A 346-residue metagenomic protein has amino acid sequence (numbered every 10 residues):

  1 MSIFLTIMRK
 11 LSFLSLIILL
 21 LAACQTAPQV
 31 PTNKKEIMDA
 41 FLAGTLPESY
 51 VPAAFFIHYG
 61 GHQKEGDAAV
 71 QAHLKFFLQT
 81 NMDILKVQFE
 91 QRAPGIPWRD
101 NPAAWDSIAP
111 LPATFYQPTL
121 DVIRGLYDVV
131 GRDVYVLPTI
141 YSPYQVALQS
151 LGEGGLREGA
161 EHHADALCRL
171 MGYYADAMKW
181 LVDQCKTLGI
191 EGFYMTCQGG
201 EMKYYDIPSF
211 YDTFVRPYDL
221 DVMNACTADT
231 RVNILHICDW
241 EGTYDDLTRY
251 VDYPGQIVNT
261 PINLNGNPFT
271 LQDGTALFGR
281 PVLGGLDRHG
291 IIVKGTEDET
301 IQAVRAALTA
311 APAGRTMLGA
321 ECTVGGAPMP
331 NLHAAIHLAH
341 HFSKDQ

Functional and structural regions predicted by a protein language model:
S2-L11: Positively charged n-region of N-terminal signal peptides that target proteins for export
S12-I18: Sec-dependent signal peptide hydrophobic core
A22-A23: C-terminal motif of bacterial Sec signal peptides marking the signal peptidase cleavage site
A27-Y59, A72, D83, V87 (+1 more regions): Active-site loop segments of alpha/beta catalytic cores
L46-D106: N-terminal capping/small domains of soluble enzymes
